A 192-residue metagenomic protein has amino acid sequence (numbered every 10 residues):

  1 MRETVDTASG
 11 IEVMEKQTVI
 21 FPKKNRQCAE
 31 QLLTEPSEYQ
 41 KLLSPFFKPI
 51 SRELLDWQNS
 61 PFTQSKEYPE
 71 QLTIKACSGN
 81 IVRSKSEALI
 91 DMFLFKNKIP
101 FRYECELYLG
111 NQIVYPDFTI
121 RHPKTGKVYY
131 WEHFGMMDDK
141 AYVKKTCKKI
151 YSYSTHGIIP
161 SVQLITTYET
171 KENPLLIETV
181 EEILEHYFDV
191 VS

Functional and structural regions predicted by a protein language model:
M1-W57: Nuclease-adjacent, charged terminal/linker segments that flank catalytic cores
L32-P100: Solvent-exposed, charged helical/coil patches that constitute nucleic-acid or partner-interaction surfaces
N80-V82, F95-K124: Active-site metal-binding core of divalent-cation-utilizing nuclease and nuclease-like domains
K85-L89, I113, K148: Short, well-structured alpha-helical interface segments that form or flank functional binding sites
L94-F95, I150-S154: Class I S-adenosyl-L-methionine
Y108-N111, M137-A141, T170-P174: Acidic, metal-coordinating catalytic cores used for nucleic-acid/nucleotide bond scission and strand-transfer chemistry
Y115-Y151: Short beta-strand-loop-alpha-helix junction that forms the active-site gateway of nucleic-acid-processing nucleases
S154-S192: Basic, glycine-rich
